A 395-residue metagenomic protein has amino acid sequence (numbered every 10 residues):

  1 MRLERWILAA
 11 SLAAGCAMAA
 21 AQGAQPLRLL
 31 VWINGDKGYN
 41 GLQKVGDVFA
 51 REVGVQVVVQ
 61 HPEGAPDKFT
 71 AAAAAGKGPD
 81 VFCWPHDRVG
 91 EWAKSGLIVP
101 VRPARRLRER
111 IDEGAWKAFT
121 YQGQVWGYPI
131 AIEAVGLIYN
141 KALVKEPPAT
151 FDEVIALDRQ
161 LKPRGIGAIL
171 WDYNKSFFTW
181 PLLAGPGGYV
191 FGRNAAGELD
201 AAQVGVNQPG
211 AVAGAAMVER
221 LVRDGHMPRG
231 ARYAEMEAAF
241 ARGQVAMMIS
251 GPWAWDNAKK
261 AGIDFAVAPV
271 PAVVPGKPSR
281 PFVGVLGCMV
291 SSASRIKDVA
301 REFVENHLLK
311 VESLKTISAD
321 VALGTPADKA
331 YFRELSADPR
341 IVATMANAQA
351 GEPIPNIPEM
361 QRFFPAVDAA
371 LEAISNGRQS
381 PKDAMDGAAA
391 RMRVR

Functional and structural regions predicted by a protein language model:
A9, A19-E91, V274-G276, A369 (+2 more regions): Conserved N-terminal structural module of periplasmic/extracytoplasmic solute-binding proteins
Q25, D47, E52, V125 (+6 more regions): Extracytoplasmic/periplasmic substrate-recognition and gating elements
Q25-P26, N347-R395: Conserved C-terminal helix/tail region of periplasmic/extracytoplasmic solute-binding proteins
P79-D80, R108-K141, G167-A168, K277-R280 (+1 more regions): A structural signal for short loop-to-beta-strand junctions that line the ligand-binding cleft of periplasmic/secreted
H86-V135, E146-D158, L182, A266-A268 (+1 more regions): Hinge/lid segment of periplasmic solute-binding proteins
W126-I130, V135, I155-Q203, V245: Extracytoplasmic/periplasmic solute-binding protein
D158, D200-G230: Glycine-centered hinge/linker elements that transmit conformational signals in sensory and ligand-binding systems
A268, I317-A366: Long, aromatic- and glycine/proline-rich binding clefts that accommodate carbohydrate-like moieties
